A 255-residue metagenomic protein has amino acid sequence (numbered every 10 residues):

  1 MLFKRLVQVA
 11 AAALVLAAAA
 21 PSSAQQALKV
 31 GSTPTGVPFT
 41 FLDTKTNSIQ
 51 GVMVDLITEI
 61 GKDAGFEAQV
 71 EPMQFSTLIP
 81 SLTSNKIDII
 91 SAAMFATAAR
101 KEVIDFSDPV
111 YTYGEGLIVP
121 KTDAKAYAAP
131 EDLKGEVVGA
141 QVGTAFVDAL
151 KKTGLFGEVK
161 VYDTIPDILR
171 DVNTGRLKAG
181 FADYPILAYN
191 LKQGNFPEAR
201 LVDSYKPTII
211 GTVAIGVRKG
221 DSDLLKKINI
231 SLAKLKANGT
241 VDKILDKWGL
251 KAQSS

Functional and structural regions predicted by a protein language model:
A19-A20: N-terminal signal peptide c-region/cleavage motif recognized by signal peptidases
A24-M94, E102: Extracytoplasmic small-molecule ligand-binding "clamshell" domains of the periplasmic binding protein/Venus flytrap
P34, T112-G116, A188, K192-N229 (+2 more regions): Periplasmic-binding protein-like
V54, V70-P80, K125, K160-T174: Short helix-initiation/N-cap motifs at beta->coil->alpha
F66-E67, S84-A92, E136-V137, N173-I186 (+1 more regions): Alpha-to-beta junction loops
T77, A93-E102, A149-K152, K178-I209: A ligand-binding cleft/hinge motif common to bilobed small-molecule-binding domains
P120-V137: Flexible hinge/capping segments at coil-to-helix
A145-K160, A199-L201, L232-S255: Ligand-binding clefts/hinges and TM-proximal coupling segments of bilobed small-molecule sensing domains
